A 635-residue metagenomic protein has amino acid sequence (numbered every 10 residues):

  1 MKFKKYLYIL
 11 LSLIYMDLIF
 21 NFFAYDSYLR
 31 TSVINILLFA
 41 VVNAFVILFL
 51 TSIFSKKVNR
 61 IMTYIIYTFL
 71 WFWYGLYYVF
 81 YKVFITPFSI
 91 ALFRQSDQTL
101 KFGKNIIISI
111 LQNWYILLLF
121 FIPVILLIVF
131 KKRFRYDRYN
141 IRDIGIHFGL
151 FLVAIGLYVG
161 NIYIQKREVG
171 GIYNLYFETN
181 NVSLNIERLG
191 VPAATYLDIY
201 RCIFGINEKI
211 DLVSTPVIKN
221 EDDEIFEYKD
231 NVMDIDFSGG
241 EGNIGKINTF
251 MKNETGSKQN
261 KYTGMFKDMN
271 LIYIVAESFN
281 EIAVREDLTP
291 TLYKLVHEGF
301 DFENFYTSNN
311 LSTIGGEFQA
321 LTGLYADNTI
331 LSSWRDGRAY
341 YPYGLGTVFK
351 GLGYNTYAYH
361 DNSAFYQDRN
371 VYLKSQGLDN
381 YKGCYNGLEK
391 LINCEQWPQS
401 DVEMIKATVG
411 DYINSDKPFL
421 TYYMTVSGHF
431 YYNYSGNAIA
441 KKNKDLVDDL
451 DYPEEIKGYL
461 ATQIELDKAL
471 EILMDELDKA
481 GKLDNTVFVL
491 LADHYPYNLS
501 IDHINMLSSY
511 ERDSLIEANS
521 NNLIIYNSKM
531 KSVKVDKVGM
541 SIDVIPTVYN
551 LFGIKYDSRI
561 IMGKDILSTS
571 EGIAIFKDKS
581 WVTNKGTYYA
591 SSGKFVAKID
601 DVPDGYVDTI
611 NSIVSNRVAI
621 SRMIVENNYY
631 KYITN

Functional and structural regions predicted by a protein language model:
K2-E227: Transmembrane and membrane-interface helices of multi-pass, inner-membrane envelope-modifying transferases
F3, F20-F23, F39, F45 (+34 more regions): Phenylalanine-focused residue identity feature
L7, I116, D137-N140, N174-F177 (+10 more regions): Compositionally biased, intrinsically disordered low-complexity regions enriched in proline and serine
R60, E178-Y273, S278-A283, L288-Y293: Membrane/wall-proximal cationic-aromatic binding patches
G240-N635: Solvent-exposed soluble domains appended to multi-pass membrane proteins
